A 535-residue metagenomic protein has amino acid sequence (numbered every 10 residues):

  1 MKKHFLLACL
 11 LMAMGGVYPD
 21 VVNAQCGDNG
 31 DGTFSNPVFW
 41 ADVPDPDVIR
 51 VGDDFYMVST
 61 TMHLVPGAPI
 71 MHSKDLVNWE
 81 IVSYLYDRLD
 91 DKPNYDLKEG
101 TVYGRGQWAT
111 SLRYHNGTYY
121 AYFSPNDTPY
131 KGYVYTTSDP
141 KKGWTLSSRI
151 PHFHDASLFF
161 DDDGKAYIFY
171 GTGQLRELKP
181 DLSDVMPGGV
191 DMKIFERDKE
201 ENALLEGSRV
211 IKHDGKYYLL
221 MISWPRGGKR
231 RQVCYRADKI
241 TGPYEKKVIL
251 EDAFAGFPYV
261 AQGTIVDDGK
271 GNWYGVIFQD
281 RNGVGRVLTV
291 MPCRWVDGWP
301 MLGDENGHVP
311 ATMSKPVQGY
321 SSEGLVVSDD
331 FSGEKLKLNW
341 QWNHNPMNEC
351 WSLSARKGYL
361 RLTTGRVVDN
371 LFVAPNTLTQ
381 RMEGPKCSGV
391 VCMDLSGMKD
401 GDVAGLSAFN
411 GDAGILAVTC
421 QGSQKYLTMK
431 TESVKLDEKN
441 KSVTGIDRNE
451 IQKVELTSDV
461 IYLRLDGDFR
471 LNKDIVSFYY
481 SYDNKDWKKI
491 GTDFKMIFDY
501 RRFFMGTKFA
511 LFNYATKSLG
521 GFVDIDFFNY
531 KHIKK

Functional and structural regions predicted by a protein language model:
M1-Q25: Bacterial Sec-dependent N-terminal signal peptides
V21-K535: Carbohydrate-active catalytic/glycan-binding domains of CAZyme proteins, especially the secreted or lumenal ectodomains
